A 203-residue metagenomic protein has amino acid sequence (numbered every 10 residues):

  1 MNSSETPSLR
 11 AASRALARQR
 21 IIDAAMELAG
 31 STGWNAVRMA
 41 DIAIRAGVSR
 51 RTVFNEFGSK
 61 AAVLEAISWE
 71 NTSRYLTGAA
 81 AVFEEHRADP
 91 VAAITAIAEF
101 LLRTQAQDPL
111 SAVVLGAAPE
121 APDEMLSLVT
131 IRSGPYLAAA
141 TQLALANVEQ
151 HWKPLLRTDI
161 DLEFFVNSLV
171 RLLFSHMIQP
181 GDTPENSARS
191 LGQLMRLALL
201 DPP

Functional and structural regions predicted by a protein language model:
M1-R45, A62-E65: Basic, helix-initiating cap at the start of DNA-binding domains
M1-S4, R103, T130-I131, T141-Q142 (+2 more regions): Intrinsic, short, N-terminal disordered tails of RNA polymerase sigma-factor systems
I22, T95, E99, L137-E149 (+5 more regions): An amphipathic alpha-helix signature
R38, L110-G116, S127, L156-R157 (+1 more regions): Short, hydrophobic secondary-structure boundary micro-motifs
A46-F57: Short hydrophobic/aromatic patch on the recognition helix
A66, A80-P109, F165-V166: Hydrophobic alpha-helical connector segments
S73-L76, V113, D123-L155, I160-N167: Amphipathic alpha-helical packing segments from all-alpha helical-bundle domains
R103-Q107, A146-K153, V166-N186, L197-P203: Amphipathic C-terminal alpha-helical segment
